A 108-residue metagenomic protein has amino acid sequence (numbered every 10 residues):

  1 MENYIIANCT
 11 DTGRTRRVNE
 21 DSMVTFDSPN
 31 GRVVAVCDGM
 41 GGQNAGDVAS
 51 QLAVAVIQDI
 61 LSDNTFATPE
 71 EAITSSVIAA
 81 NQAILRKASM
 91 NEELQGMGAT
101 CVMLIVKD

Functional and structural regions predicted by a protein language model:
M1-D108: PP2C/PPM-type serine/threonine phosphatase catalytic domain
